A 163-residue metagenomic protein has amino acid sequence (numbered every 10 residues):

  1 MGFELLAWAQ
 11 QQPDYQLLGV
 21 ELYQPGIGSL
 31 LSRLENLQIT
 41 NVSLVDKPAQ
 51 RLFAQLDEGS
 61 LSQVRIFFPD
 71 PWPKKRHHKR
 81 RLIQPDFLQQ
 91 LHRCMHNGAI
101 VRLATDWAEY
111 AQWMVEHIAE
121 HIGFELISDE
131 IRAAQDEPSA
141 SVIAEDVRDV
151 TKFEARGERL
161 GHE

Functional and structural regions predicted by a protein language model:
W8, Y15-L18: Short beta-strand element of Class I
Y23: Conserved SAM/SAH-binding beta-strand->alpha-helix loop
L30-Q63: S-adenosyl-L-methionine
Q50, Q55-L82: A short SAM/SAH-binding and catalytic strip from SAM-dependent methyltransferases
R76-H78, L103-H121: Conserved class I S-adenosyl-L-methionine
R81-I100: A short glycine-rich, Lys/Arg-flanked "PGG" loop and its adjoining helix->strand segment in the class I
Q112, E116-E163: Class I S-adenosyl-L-methionine
